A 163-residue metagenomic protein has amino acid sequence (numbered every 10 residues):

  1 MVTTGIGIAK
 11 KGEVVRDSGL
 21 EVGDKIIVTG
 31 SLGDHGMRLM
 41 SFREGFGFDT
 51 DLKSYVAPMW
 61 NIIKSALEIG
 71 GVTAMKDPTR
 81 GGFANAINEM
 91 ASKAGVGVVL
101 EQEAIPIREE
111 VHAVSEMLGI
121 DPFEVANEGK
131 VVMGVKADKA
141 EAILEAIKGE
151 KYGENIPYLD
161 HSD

Functional and structural regions predicted by a protein language model:
M1-D163: Helix-biased detector of long, well-ordered alpha-helical tracts
